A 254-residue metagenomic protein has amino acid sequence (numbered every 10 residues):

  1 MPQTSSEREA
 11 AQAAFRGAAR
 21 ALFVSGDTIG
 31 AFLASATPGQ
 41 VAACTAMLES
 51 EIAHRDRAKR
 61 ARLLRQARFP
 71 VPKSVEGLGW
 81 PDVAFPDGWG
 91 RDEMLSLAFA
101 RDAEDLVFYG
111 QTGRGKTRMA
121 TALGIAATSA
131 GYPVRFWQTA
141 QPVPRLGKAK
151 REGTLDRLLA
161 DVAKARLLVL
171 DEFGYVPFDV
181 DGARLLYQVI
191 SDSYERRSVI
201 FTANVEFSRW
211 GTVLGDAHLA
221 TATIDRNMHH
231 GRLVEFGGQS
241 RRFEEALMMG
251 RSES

Functional and structural regions predicted by a protein language model:
M1-G26: Charged, compositionally biased N-terminal leader segments and the immediate start of the first structured element
G17-V71: Interdomain "pre-motor" coupling segment immediately N-terminal to P-loop NTPase/helicase cores
K73-L95: N-terminal pre-Walker A segment at the start of P-loop NTPase domains
A103-M119: Walker A/P-loop nucleotide-binding motif
D105-V107, L167, I200: Residue-level preference for the first positions of well-ordered beta-strands
R118-A130: P-loop NTPase Walker A phosphate-binding motif
Y132-W137, Q141-K164, F173-S254: Replace "adjacent to P-loop NTPase cores in ATP/GTP-dependent enzymes" with "adjacent to NTP-binding cores
